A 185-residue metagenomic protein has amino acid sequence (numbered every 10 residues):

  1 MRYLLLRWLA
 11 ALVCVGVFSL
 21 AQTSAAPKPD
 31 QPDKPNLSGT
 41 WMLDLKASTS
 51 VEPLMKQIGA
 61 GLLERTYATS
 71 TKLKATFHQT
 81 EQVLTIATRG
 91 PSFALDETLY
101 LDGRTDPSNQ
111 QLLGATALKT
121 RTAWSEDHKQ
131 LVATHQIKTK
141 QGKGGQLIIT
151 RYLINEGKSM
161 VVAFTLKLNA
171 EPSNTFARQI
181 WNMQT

Functional and structural regions predicted by a protein language model:
M1-A10: Bacterial N-terminal signal peptides that target proteins for export
Y3-L4, G16, A75: Short non-domain terminal segments
A10-F18: Hydrophobic helical h-region of N-terminal Sec-dependent signal peptides in bacterial secretory/periplasmic proteins
T23-T185: Hydrophobic small-molecule pocket/channel-lining residues, especially in calycin-type beta-barrels
